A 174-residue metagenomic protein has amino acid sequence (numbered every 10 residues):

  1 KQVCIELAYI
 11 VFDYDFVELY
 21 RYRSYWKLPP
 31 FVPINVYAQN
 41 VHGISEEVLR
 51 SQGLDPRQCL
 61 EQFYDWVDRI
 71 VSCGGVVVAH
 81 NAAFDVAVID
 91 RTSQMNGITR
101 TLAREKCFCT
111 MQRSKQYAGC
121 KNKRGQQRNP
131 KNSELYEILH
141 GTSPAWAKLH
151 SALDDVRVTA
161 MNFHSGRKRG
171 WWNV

Functional and structural regions predicted by a protein language model:
K1-Q94, T101-L102, Q126, S133-H140 (+2 more regions): Conserved non-catalytic scaffold segment of RNase H-like nuclease domains
S24, T110, T159: Ser/Thr-centric signal marking residues that sit in or immediately flank functional binding/regulatory motifs
E47, D85, R113, V158-T159: General alpha-helical segment detector with a strong preference for membrane-spanning helices and helix-boundary regions
T99-F108: Short hydrophobic/aromatic-enriched beta-strand-loop microsegments
C107-Q127: Short alpha-helix plus adjacent loop in nuclease-associated cores
C120-N122, T142-W146, G170-W172: Substrate-binding/catalytic groove segments of enzymes that remodel or degrade extracellular structural polymers
E137-H140, L153-V174: Acidic two-metal-ion nuclease catalytic site recognized across multiple nuclease folds, prominently DnaQ/RNase D-T
